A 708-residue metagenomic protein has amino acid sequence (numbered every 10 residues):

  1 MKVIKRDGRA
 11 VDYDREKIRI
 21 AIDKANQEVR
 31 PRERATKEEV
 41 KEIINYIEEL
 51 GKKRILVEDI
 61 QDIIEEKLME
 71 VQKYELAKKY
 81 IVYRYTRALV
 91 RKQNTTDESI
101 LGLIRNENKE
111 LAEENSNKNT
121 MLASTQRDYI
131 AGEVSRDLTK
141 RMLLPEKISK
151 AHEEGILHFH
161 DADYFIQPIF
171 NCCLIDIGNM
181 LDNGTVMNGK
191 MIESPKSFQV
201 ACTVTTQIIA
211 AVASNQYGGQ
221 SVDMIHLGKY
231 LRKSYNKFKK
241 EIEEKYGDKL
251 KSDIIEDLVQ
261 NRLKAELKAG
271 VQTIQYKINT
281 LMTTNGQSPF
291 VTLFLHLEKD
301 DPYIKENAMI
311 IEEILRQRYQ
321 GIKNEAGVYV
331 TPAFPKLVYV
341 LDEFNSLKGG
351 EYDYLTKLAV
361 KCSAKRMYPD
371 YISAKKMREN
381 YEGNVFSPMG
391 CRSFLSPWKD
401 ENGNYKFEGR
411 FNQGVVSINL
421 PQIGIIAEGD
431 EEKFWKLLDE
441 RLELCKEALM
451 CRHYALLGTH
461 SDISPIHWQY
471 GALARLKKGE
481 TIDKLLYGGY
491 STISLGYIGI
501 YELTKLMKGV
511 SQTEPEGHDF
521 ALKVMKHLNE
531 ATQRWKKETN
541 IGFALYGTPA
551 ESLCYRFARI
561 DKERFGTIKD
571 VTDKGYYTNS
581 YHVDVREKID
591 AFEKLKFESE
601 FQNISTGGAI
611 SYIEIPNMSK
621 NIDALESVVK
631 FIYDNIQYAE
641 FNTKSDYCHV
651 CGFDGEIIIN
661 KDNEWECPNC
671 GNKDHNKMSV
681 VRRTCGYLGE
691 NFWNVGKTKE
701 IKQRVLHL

Functional and structural regions predicted by a protein language model:
M1-E107, K702-H707: Charged, amphipathic alpha-helical regulatory modules used for macromolecular assembly or allosteric control
I18, I22, L227, L231 (+2 more regions): Buried hydrophobic packing segments
R34, I55-E58, S491, P515 (+1 more regions): Short, solvent-exposed positions on alpha-helices
T86-V90, T96-G489, V510, E514-V680: Conserved catalytic cores of very large enzyme subunits
K477-K478, L485, G489, L495-G496 (+2 more regions): Core of folded catalytic or high-affinity ligand/protein-binding domains in predominantly eukaryotic proteins
I493-L506, K526, R683: Contiguous, well-ordered alpha-helical segments that form the cores/surfaces of helical PPI scaffolds
N669-L708: Long insertion/accessory domains within large nucleic-acid-processing enzymes
